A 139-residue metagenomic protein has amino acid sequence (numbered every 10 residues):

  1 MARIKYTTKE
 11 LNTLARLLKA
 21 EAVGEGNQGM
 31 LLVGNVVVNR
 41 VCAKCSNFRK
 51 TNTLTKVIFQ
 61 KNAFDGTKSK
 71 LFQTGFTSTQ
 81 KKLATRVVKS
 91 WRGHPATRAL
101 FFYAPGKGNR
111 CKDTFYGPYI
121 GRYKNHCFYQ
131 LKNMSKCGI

Functional and structural regions predicted by a protein language model:
A2-I139: Bacterial extracytoplasmic/cell-wall-associated proteins, especially those involved in peptidoglycan
